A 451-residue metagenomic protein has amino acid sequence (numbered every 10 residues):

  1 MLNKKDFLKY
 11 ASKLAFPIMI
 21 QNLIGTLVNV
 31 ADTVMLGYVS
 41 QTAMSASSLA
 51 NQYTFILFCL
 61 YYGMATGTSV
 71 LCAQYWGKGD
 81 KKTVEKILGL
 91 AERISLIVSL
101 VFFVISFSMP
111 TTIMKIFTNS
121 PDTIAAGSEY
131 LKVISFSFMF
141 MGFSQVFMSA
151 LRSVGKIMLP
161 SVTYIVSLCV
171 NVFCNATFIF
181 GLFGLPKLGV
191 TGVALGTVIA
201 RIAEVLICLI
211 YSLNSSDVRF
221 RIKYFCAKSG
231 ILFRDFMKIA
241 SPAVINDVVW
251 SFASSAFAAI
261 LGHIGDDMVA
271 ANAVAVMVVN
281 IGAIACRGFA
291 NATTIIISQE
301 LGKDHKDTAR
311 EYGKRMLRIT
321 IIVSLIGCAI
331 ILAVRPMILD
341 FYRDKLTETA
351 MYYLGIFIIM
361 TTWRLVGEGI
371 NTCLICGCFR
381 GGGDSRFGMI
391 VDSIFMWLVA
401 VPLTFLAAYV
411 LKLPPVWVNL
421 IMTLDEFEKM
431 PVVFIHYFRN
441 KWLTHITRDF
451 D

Functional and structural regions predicted by a protein language model:
M1-A15, C72-S137, L185-S241, I297-R364 (+1 more regions): Short alpha-helical transmembrane segments in multi-pass integral membrane proteins
K13-D32, V133, S144, S167 (+5 more regions): Transmembrane helical elements of multi-pass membrane transporters/channels
I18, N22, T33-V34, V70 (+16 more regions): Transmembrane alpha-helix boundary and packing residues in multipass membrane permease domains and related
M19, L23, L27, A31 (+18 more regions): Generic alpha-helical transmembrane segments of integral inner-membrane proteins, especially permease/transport modules
L23, L27-S45, M114-P121, T177-L188 (+4 more regions): Helix-terminus/linker motif at the lipid-water interface of multi-pass membrane proteins
Q41-Q52, G127, L131, D266-I281 (+2 more regions): Small-residue hotspots at the loop-to-helix junctions and early N-terminal turns of transmembrane alpha-helices
M44-F107, M141-P160, A258, A271-R335 (+1 more regions): Small-residue-rich hydrophobic transmembrane alpha-helices
A65, I134-S153, P160-L168, V193-C208 (+5 more regions): Short runs within selected transmembrane alpha-helices of multi-pass transporters and secretion channels
